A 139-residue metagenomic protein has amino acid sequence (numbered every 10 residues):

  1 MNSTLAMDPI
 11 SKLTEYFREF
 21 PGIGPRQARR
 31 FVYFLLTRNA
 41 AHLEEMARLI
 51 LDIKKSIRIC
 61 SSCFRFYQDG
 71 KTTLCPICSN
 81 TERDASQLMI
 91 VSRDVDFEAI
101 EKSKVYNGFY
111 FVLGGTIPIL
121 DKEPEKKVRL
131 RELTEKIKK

Functional and structural regions predicted by a protein language model:
S3-E15, E19, R29-L88, D94-F97: Cys/His-rich Zn2+-binding cysteine-cluster or related metal-binding knuckle/ribbon modules and their
A28, T81-K139: Extended interfacial segments that mediate partner engagement and assembly in macromolecular machines
